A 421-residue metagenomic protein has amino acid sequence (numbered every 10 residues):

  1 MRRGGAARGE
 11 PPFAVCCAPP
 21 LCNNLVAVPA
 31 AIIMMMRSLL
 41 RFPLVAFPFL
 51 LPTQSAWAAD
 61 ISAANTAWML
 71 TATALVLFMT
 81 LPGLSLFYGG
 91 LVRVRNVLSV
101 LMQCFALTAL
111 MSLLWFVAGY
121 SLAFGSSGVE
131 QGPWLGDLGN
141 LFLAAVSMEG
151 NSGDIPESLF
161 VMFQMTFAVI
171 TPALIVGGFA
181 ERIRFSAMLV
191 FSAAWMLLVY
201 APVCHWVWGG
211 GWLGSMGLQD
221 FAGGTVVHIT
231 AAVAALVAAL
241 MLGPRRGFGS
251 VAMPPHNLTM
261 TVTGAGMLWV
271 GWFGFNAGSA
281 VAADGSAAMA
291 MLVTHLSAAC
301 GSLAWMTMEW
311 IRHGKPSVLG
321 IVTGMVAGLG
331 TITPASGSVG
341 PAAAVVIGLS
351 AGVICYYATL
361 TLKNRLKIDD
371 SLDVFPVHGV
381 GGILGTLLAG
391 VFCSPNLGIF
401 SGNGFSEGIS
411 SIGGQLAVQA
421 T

Functional and structural regions predicted by a protein language model:
R2, V15-C16, P156: Short N-terminal alpha-helical targeting/association segments
R2-R3, R8, R37, R41: Basic polycationic patches enriched in arginine
G5-A6, C16, P29-A30, A234 (+1 more regions): A ubiquitous, low-specificity "background" feature that marks scattered single residues across proteins without
G5-A6, P52, G324: Intrinsically disordered/low-complexity terminal segments and short unstructured peptides
P11: Cationic, low-complexity basic patches in intrinsically disordered or flexible, solvent-exposed regions
C16-C17, C22: Cysteine-centered motifs
C22-A58: N-terminal secretory/membrane targeting signals
W57-T421: Glycine- and aromatic-enriched membrane alpha-helices
